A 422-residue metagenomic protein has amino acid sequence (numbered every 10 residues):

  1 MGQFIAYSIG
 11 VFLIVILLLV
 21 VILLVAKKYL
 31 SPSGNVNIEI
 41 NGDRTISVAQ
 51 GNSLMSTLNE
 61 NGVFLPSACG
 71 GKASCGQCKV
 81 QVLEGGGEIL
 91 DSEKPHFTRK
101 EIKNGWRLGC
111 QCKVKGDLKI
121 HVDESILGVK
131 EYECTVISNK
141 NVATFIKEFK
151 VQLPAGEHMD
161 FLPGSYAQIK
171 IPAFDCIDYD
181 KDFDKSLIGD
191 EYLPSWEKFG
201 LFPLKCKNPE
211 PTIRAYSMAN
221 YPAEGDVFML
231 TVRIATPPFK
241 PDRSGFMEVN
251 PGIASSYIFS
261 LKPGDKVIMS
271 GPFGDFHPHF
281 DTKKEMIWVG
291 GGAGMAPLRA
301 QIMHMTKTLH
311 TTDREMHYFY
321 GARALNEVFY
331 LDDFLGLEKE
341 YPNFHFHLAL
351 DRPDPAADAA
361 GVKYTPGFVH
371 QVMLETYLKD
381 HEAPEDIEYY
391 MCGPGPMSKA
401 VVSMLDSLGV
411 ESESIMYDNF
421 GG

Functional and structural regions predicted by a protein language model:
G2-G71, V82-K103, K307, T312-G422: Reductase modules of NAD(P)H-dependent flavoproteins
L18-V25, P95-Q152, E157, I177: Fe-S ferredoxin-like electron-transfer domains and their immediately adjacent linker/connector regions across
P66-G76, G109-K113: Cysteine-centered iron-sulfur cluster-binding motifs in ferredoxin-type domains/subunits of redox enzymes
Q77, K119, Y166, P263-K266: Residue-level marker of beta-strand positions
S125-C134, K207-R214, V328: Short coil-to-beta-strand transition motifs
I137-P263, R323, A349-P353: Ferredoxin-reductase
Y257, S270-K284: A short, basic/flexible loop-to-alpha-helix module at the beginning of a structural domain
